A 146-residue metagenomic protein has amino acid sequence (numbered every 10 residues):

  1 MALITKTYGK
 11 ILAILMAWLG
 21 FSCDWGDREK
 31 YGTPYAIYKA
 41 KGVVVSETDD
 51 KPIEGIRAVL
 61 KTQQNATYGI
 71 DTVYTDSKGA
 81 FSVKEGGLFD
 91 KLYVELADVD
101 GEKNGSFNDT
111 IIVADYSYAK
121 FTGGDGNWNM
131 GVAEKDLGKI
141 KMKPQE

Functional and structural regions predicted by a protein language model:
M1-C23: Sec-dependent bacterial lipoprotein signal peptides
C23-K39, V45-T48, E146: Beta-strand-rich domain onsets/edges
G32-Y35, M130-E146: Conserved "repeat-terminator" motif of extracellular CCP/Sushi domains
D50-E54: A short beta-turn/strand-edge loop motif at beta-sheet boundaries
I56-K61: Hydrophobic beta-strand segments
N65-A80: Short, acidic Ser/Thr/Gly-rich low-complexity loop/linker segments typical of extracellular and cell-surface proteins
S82-Y93: Short Pro-Gly-centered beta-turn/loop motif in secreted/extracellular proteins
D100-E134: Structured interaction patches on ligand/partner-binding surfaces of diverse proteins
